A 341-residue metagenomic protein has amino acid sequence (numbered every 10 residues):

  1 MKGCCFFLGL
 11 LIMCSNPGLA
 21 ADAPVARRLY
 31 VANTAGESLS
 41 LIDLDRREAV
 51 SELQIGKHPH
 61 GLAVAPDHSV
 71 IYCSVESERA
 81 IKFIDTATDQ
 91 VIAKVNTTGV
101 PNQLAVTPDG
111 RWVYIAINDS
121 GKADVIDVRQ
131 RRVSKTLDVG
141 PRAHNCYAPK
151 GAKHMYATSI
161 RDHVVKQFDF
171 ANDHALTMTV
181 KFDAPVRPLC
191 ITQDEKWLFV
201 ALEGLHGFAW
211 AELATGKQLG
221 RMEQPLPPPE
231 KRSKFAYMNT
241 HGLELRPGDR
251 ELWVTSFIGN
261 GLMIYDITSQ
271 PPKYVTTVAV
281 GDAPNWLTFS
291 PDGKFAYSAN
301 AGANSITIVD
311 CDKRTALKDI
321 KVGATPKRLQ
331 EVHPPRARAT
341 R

Functional and structural regions predicted by a protein language model:
M1-F7: Bacterial N-terminal signal peptides that target proteins for export
L10-R341: Predominantly soluble domains enriched in secretory-pathway, periplasmic, or organellar proteins
